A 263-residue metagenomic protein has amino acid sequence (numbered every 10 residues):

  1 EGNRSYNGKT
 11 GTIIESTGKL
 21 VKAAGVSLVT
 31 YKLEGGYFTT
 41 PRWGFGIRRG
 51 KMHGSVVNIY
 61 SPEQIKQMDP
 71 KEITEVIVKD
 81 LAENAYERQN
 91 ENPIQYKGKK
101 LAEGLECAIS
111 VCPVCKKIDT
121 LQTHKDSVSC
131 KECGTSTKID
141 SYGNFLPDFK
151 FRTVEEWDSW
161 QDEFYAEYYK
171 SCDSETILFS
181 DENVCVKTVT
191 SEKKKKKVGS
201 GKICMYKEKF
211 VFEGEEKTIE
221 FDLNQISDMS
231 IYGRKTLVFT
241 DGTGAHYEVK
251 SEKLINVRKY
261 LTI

Functional and structural regions predicted by a protein language model:
G2-E75, Y96-V111, T123-G134: A cross-family acyltransferase "interaction/gating" segment
D69-A85, K253-I263: Short amphipathic C-terminal alpha-helix that caps PH/PH-like domains
R88-K99, V111-I118: Short Cys/His-rich Zn2+-coordinating modules
K116-L121, S136-T137: Cys/His-rich microdomains that often coordinate metals
T123-S129, S141-D148: Short cysteine/histidine-rich zinc-coordinating motifs and their immediately flanking basic loops
F145-K202: Anionic N-terminal interaction surfaces
I203-K235: Phosphoinositide-dependent membrane-docking surfaces
L223-I263: Acidic, Ser/Thr- and proline-rich intrinsically disordered linker/docking segments of eukaryotic scaffolds
